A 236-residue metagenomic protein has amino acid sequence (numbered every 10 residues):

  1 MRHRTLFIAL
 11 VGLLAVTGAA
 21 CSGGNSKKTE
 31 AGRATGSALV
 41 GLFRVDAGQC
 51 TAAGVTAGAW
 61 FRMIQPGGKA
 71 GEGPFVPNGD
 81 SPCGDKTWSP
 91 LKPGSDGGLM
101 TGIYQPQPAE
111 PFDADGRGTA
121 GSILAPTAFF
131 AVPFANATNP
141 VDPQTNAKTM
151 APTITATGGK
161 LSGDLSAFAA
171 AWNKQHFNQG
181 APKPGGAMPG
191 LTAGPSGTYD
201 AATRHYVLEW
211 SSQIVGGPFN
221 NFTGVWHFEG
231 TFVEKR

Functional and structural regions predicted by a protein language model:
M1-I8: Bacterial N-terminal signal peptides that target proteins for export
A9-A15: Hydrophobic helical h-region of N-terminal Sec-dependent signal peptides in bacterial secretory/periplasmic proteins
T17-A20: C-terminal motif of bacterial Sec signal peptides marking the signal peptidase cleavage site
S22-N25: Bacterial signal peptide processing site
K27-P93, W210-R236: N-terminal segment immediately downstream of the Sec signal-peptide cleavage site in secreted/extracellular proteins
D46, D164-N173, V207-V215: Generic short beta-strand segments
M63-G194: Predominantly extracellular/secreted and cell-surface proteins with exposed, flexible low-complexity segments
T153-L161, P195-H205, F232-R236: A short, structured loop/turn motif at beta-sheet edges
